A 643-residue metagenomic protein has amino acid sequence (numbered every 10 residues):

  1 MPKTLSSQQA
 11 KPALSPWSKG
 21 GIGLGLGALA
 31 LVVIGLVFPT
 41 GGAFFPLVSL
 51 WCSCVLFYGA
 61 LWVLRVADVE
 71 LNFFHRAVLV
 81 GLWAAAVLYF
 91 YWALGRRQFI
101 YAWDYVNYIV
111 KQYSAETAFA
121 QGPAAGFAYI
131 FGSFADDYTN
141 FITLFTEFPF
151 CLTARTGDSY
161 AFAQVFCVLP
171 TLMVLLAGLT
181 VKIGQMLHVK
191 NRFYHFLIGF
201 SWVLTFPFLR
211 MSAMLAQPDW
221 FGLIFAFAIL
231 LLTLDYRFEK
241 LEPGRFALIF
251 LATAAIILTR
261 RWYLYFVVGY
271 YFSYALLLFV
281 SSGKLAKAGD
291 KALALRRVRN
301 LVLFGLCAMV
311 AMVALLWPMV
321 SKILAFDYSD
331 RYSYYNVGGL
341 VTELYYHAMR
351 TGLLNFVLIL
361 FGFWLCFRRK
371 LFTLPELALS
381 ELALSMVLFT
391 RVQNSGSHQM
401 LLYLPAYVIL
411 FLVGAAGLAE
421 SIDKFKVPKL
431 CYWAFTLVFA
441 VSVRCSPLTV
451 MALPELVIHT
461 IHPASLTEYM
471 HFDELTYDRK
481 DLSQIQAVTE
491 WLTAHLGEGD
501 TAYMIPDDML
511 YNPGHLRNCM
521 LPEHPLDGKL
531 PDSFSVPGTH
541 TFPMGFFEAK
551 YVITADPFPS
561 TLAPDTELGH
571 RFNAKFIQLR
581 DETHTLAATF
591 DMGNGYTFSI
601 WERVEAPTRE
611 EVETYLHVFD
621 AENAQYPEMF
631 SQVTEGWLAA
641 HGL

Functional and structural regions predicted by a protein language model:
M1-W92, R296-C307: Start-transfer (signal-anchor) and selected internal transmembrane alpha helices of multi-pass inner/ER membrane
W62, S159-K190, A228, F361-R368: Transmembrane-helix motifs of polytopic, lipid-linked glycan transferases
R76-V80, F193, L197, A247 (+5 more regions): Signature aromatic-anchored transmembrane alpha helix within multi-pass, membrane-resident enzymes that catalyze glycan
G95-V106, A120-L144, V165-F166, M211 (+1 more regions): Membrane-proximal lumenal/periplasmic loop motifs of glycosylation machinery
Y108-A115, V267-S282, L295-T373, A383-Q393: Transmembrane-lumen/periplasm boundary regions of multi-pass, lipid-linked membrane glycan transferases
Y129, D136-V174, F196, S212 (+2 more regions): Loop-to-helix entry region of an early transmembrane alpha helix in multi-pass inner-membrane enzymes
M211-F221, S397: Short acidic/glycine- and proline-prone juxtamembrane loop motifs at membrane-interface regions of multi-pass membrane
H471-M504, M509, N518-L643: C-terminal luminal/periplasmic domains and tails of membrane-associated envelope-modifying transferases
